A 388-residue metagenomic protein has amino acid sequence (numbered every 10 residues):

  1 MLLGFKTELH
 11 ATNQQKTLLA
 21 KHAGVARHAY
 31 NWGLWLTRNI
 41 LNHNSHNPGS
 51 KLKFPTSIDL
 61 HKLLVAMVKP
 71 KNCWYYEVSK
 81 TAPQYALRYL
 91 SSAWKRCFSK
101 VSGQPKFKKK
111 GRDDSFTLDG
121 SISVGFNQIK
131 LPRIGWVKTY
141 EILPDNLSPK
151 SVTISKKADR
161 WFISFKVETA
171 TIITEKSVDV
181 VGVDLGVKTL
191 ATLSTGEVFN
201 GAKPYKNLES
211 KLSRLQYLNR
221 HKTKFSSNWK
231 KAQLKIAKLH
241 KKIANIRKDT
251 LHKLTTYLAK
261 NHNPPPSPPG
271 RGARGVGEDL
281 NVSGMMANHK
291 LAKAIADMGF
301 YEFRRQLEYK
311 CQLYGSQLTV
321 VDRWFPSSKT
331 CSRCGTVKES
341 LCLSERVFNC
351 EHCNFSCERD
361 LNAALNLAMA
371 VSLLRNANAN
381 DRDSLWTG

Functional and structural regions predicted by a protein language model:
M1-G388: Nucleic-acid substrate recognition interfaces
